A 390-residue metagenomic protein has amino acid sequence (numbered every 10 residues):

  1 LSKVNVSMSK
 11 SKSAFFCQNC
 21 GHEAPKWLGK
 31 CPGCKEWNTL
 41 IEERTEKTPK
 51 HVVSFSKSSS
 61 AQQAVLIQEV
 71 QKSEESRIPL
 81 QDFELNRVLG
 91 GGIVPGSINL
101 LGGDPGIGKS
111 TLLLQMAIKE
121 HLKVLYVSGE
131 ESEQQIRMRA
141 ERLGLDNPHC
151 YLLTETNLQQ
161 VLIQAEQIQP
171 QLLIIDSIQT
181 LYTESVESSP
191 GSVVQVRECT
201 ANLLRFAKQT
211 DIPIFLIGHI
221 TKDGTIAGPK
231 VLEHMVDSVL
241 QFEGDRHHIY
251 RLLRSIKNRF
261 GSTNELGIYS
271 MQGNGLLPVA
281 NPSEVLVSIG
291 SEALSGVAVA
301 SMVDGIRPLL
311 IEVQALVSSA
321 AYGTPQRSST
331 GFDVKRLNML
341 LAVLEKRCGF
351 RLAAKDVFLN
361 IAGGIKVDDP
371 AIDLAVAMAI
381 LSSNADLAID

Functional and structural regions predicted by a protein language model:
L1-S7: Short, Lys/Arg-enriched N-terminal segments with co-localized hydrophobic residues within the first ~10-30 amino acids
S9-K12, F16-N19, E23-L89, V94-L100 (+7 more regions): Peripheral, non-AAA+ core regions of ATP-driven protein-machinery
D104, G129: P-loop (Walker A) phosphate-binding loop of NTP-binding proteins
V124-S128: Conserved RecA-like ASCE P-loop NTPase motor core of nucleic-acid helicases/translocases
S132: Conserved Rossmann-like nucleotide-cofactor binding loop
Y151-L153: General small-molecule cofactor/ligand-binding pocket signal
